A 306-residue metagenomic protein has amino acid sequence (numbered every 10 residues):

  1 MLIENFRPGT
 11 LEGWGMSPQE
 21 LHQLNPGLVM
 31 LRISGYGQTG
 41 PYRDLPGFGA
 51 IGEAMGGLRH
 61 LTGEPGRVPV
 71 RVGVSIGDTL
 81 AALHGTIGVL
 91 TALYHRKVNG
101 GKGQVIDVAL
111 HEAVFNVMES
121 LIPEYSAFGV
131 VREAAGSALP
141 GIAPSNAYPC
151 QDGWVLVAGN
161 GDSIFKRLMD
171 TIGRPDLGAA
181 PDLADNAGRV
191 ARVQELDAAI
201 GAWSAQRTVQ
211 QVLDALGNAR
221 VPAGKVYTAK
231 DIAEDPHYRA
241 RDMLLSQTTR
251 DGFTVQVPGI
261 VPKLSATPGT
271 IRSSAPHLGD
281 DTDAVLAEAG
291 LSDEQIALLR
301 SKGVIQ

Functional and structural regions predicted by a protein language model:
M1-E12: Rossmann-like NAD(P)-binding element
M1-L2, G27, P222: Residue-level detector of anion-binding/catalytic polar loops
I3, L21, M30, G49 (+8 more regions): Residue-level signal for nonpolar/aromatic packing positions in well-ordered secondary structure
E12-V155, G159-N160: Active-site-adjacent "lid/gating" segments in soluble enzymes
A143-A219, A223: Aromatic-enriched alpha-helical interface/lid elements that frame and gate functional surfaces
A184, G252-L298: Flexible, small-/acidic-enriched active-site or ligand-binding loops
N218-R272: A glycine-rich dinucleotide-binding beta-alpha-beta segment and adjacent secondary-structure elements that constitute
E234, E294-Q306: Amphipathic terminal alpha-helices
